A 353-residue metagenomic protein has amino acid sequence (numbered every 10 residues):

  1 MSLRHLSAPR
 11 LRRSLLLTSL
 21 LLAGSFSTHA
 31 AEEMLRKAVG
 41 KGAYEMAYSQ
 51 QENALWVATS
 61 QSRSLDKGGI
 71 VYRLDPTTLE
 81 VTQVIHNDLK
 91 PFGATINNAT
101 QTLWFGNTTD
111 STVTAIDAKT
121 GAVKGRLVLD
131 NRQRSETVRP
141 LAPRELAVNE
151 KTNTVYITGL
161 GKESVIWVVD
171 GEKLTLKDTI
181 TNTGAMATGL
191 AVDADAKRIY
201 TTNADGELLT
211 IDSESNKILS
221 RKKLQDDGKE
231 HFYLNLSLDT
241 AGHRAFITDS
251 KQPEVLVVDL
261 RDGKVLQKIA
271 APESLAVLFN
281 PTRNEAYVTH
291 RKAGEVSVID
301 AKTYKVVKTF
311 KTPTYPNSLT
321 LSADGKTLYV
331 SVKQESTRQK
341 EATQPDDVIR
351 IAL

Functional and structural regions predicted by a protein language model:
L3-H5, R10, L20, G24-L353: Predominantly soluble domains enriched in secretory-pathway, periplasmic, or organellar proteins
